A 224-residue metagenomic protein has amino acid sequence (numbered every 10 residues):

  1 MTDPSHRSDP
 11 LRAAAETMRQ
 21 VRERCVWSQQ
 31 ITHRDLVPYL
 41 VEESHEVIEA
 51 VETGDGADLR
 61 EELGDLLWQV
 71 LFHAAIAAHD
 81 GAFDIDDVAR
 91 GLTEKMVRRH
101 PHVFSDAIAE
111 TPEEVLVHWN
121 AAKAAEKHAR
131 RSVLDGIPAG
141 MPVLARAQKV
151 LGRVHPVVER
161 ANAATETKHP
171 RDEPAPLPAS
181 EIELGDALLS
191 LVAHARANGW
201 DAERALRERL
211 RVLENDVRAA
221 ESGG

Functional and structural regions predicted by a protein language model:
M1-E62, W68-G224: Flexible "arm" and connector segments at domain edges
